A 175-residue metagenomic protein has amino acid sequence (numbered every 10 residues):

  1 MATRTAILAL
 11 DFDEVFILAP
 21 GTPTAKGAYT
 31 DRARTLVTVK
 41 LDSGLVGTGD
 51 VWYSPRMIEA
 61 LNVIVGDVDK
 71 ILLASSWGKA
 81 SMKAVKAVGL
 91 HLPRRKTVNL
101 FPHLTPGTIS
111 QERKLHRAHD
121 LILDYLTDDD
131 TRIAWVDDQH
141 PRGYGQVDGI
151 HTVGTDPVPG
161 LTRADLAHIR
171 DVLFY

Functional and structural regions predicted by a protein language model:
M1-A2, T127: Short, flexible hinge/linker loops that cap or flank conserved catalytic cores
A2-G107: Alpha-helical substrate-recognition element adjacent to the catalytic core
M82-Y175: C-terminal cap/substrate-recognition subdomain and adjoining C-terminal extension of metal-dependent phosphatase-like
